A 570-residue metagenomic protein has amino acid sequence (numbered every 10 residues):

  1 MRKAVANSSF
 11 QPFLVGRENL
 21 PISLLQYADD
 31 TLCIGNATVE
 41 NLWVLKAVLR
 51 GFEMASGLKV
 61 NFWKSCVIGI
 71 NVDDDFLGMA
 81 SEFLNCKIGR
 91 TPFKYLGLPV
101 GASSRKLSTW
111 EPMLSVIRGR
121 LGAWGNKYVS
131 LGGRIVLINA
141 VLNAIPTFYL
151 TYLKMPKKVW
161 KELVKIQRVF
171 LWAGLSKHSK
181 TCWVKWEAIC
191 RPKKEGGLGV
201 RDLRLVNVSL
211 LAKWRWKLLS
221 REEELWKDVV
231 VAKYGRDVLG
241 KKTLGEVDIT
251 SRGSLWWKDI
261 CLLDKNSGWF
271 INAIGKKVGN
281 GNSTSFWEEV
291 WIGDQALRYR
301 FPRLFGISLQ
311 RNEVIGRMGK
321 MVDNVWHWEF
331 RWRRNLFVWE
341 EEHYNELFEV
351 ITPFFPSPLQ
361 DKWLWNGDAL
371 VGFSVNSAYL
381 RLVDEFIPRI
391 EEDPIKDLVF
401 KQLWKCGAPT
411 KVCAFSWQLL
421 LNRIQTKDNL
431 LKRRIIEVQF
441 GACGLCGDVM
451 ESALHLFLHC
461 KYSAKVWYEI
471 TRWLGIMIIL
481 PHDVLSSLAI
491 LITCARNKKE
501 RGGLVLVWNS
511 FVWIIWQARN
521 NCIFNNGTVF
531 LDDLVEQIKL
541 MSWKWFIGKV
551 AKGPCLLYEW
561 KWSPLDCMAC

Functional and structural regions predicted by a protein language model:
M1-C570: A helix-boundary/hinge signal
